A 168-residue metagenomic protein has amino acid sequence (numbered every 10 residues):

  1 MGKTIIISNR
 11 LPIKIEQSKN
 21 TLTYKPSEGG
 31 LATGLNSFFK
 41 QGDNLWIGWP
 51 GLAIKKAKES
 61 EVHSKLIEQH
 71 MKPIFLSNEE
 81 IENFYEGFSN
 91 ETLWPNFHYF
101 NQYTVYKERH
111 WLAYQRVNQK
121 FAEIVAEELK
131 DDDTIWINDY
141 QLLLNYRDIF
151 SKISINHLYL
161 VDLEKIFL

Functional and structural regions predicted by a protein language model:
M1-L168: Catalytic cores of carbohydrate-active enzymes across secretory and cytosolic contexts
